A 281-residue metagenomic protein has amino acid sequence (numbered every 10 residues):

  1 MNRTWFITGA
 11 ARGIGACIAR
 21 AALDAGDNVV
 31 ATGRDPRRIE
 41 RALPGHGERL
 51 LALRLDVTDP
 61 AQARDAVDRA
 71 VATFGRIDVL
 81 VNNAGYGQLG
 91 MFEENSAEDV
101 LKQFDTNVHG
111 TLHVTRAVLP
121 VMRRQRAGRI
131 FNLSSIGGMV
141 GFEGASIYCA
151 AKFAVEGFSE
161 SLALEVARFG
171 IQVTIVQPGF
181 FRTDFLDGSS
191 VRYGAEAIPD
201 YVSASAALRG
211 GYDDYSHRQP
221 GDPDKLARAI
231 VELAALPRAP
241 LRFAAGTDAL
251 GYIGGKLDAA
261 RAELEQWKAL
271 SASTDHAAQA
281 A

Functional and structural regions predicted by a protein language model:
A11-R12: Conserved glycine-rich cofactor-binding loop
A25-R41: Conserved glycine-rich Rossmann-like NAD(P)H-binding loop of the short-chain dehydrogenase/reductase
L55-D65, A97: The beta1-alpha1 cofactor-binding region of Rossmann-like NAD(H)/NADP(H)-dependent oxidoreductases
M91-F92, D99-L101: Substrate-binding pocket helix/loop in short-chain dehydrogenase/reductase
T115, A151: Active-site helix of classical SDR
S135: Residue(s) in the substrate-gating loop at a strand-loop-helix junction that position the organic substrate next
R168-A239: SDR active-site lid
